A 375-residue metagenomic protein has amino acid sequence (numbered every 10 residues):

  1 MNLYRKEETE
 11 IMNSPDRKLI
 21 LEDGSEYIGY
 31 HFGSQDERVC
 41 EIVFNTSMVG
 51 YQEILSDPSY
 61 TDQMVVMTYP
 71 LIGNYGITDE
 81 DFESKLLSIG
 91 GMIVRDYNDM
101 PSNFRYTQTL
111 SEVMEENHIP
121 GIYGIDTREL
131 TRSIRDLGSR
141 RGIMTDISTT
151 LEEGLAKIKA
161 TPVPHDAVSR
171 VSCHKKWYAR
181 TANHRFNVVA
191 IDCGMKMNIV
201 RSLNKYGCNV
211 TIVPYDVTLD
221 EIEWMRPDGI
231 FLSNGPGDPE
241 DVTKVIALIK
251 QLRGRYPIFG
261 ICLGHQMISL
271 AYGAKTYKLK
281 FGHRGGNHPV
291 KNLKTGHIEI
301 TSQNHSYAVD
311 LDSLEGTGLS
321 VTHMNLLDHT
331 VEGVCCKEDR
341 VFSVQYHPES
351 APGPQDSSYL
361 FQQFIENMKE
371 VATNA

Functional and structural regions predicted by a protein language model:
L3-D220, W224-M225, P239, A351 (+1 more regions): RNA-binding accessory domains that recognize and position tRNA/RNA substrates
P120, N187, P257-F259, K275 (+1 more regions): Proline-centered loop/turn at the N-terminus of a beta-strand
D126, C262, H305, H347: Active-site glycine-centered loops adjacent to acidic/histidine catalytic or metal-binding residues that shape
A182-V188, T295-I298, C336-V341: Beta-strand-turn-beta hairpins that frame and shape the catalytic cleft of phosphate-ester-processing enzymes
R185-V189, N209, P257, I300 (+1 more regions): Residues that mark the start of a beta-strand
W224, D228-G229, S233-I300, S306-A308 (+1 more regions): Cysteine-nucleophile active-site neighborhood
H297-D339, A375: Catalytic beta-strand/loop cores that center a nucleophilic Ser/Cys/Thr and support acyl-enzyme chemistry
